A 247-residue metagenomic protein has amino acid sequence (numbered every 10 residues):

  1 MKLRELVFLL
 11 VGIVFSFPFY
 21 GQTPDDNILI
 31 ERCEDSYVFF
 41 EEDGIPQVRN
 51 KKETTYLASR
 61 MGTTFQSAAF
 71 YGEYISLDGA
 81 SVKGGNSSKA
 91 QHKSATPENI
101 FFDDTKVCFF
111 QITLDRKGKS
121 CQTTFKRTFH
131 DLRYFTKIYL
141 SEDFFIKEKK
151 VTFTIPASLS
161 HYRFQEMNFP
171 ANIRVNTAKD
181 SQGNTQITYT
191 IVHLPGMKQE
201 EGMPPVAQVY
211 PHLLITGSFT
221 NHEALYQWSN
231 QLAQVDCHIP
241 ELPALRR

Functional and structural regions predicted by a protein language model:
M1-P24: Bacterial Sec-dependent N-terminal signal peptides
E5-G12, G79, Q234, A244: Generic detector of low-complexity/intrinsically disordered segments and short hydrophobic N-terminal stretches
G21-L225: Beta-strand-rich, non-transmembrane domain signature
H222-R247: Secondary-structure boundary elements
